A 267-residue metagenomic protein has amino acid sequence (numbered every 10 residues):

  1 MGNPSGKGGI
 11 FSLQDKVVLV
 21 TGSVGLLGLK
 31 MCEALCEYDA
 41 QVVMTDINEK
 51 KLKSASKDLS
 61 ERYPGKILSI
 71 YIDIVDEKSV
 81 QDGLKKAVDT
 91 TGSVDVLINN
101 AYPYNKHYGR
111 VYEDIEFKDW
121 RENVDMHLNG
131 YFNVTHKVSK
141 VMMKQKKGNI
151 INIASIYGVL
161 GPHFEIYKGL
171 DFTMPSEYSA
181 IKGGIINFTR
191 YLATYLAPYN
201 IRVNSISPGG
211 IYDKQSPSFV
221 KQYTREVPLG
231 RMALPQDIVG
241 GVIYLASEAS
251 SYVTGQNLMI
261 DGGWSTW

Functional and structural regions predicted by a protein language model:
G2-G9, G109, I243, T254-W267: Short C-terminal tail/terminal secondary-structure segment of NAD(P)H-dependent dehydrogenase/reductase domains
G9-V43, L192: Canonical Rossmann dinucleotide-binding motif of NAD(H)/NADP(H)-dependent dehydrogenases/reductases, specifically
Y38-S54: Conserved glycine-rich Rossmann-like NAD(P)H-binding loop of the short-chain dehydrogenase/reductase
P103-Y104, I151-G184, T189-A197: Catalytic loop of short-chain dehydrogenase/reductase
Y108-Y112, E116-V124, Y223: Substrate-binding pocket helix/loop in short-chain dehydrogenase/reductase
A197, R202, V253-G255: Short, small/polar-rich loop/turn modules that mediate ligand/substrate recognition or access, typified
V227-I238, A249: A conserved structural motif in NAD(P)-dependent oxidoreductases
